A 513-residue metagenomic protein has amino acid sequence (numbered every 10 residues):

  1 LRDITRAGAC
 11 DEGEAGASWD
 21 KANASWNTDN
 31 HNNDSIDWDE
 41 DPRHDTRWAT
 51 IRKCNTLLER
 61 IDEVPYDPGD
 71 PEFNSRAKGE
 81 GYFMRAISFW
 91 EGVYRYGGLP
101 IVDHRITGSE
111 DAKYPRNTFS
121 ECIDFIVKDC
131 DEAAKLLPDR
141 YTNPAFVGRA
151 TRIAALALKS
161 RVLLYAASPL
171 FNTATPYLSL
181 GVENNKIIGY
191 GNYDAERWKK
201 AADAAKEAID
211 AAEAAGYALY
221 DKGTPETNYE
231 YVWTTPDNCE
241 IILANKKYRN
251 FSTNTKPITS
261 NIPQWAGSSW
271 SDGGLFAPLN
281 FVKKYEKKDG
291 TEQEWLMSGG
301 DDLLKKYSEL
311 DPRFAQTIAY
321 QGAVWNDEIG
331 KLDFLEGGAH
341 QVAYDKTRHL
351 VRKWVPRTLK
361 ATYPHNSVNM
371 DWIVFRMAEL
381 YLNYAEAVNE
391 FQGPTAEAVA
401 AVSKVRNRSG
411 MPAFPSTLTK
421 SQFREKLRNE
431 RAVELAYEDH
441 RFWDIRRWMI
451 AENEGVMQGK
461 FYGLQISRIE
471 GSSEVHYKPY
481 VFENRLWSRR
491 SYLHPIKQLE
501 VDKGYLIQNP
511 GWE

Functional and structural regions predicted by a protein language model:
L1-W26, G97-L99, I123, D131 (+4 more regions): An aromatic- and glycine-enriched ligand-binding surface/loop that stacks and positions planar moieties
W19-Y96, E110-V147, L303, S308 (+4 more regions): Conserved, well-structured interaction surfaces
R47-T50, F125-V127, N184, D210 (+5 more regions): Long, intrinsically disordered, low-complexity segments
H104-E110: Short linear capping/connector segments at secondary-structure termini
A315-A319, K331-L332, A343, M370-Y384 (+4 more regions): Outer/extracellular conduits and scaffolds centered on Gram-negative outer-membrane beta-barrels
A319, A323-H365, A401: Surface-exposed, extracytoplasmic segments of Gram-negative outer-membrane nutrient-acquisition systems
